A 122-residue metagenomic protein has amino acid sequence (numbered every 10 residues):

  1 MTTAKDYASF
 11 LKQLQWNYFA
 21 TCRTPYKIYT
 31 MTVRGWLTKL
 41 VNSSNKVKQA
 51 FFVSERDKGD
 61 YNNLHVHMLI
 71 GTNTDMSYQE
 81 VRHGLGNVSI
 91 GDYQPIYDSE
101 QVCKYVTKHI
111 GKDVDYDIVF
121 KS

Functional and structural regions predicted by a protein language model:
M1-L64, T72-S122: Right-hand nucleic-acid polymerase module
